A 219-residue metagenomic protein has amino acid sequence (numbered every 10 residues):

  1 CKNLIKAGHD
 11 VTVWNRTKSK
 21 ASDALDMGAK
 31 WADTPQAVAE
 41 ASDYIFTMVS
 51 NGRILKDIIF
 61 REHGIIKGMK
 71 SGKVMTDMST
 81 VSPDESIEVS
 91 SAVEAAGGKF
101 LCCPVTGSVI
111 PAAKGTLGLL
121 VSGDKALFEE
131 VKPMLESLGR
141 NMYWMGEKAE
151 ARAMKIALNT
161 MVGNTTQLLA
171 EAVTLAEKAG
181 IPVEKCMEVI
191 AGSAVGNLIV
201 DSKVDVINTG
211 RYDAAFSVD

Functional and structural regions predicted by a protein language model:
C1-T47, K73, M78-S79, V109 (+1 more regions): NAD(P)+-binding Rossmann beta1-loop-alpha1 motif at the extreme N-terminus of oxidoreductases
R16-T17, N51, D124: Residues in the short beta-alpha loop(s) of Rossmann-like NAD(P)-binding domains
A21, S42, G52, E62 (+7 more regions): A general structural signal for well-ordered alpha-helical segments in protein cores
W31, P35-K99: Rossmann-fold NAD(P) dinucleotide-binding segment
T80-G163: Rossmann-fold dinucleotide-binding core
E150-D219: Helical "substrate-binding/catalytic lid" subdomain of Rossmann-like NAD(P)-dependent dehydrogenases/reductases
